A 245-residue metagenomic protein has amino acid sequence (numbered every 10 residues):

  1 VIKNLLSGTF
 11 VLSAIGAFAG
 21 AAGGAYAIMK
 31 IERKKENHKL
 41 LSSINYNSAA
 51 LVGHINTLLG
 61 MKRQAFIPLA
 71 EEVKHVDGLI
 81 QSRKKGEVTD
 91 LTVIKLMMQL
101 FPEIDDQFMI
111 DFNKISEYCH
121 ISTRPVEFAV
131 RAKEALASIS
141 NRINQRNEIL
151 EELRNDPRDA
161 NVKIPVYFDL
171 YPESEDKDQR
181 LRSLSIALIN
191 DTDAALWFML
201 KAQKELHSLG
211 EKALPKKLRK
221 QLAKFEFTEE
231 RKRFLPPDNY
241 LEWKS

Functional and structural regions predicted by a protein language model:
V1-K35: Membrane-embedded hydrophobic alpha-helical segments
V11, E32-K35, K39, R180 (+1 more regions): Conserved aromatic-histidine-acidic binding/catalytic patches
A21-A22, K34, H38, L58 (+2 more regions): Generic local-structure boundary detector
K30-V52: Juxtamembrane membrane-water interface segments immediately C-terminal to a transmembrane helix
V52-I55, L59-S245: Interfacial alpha-helical end/capping and short helix-turn segments at domain and membrane boundaries
